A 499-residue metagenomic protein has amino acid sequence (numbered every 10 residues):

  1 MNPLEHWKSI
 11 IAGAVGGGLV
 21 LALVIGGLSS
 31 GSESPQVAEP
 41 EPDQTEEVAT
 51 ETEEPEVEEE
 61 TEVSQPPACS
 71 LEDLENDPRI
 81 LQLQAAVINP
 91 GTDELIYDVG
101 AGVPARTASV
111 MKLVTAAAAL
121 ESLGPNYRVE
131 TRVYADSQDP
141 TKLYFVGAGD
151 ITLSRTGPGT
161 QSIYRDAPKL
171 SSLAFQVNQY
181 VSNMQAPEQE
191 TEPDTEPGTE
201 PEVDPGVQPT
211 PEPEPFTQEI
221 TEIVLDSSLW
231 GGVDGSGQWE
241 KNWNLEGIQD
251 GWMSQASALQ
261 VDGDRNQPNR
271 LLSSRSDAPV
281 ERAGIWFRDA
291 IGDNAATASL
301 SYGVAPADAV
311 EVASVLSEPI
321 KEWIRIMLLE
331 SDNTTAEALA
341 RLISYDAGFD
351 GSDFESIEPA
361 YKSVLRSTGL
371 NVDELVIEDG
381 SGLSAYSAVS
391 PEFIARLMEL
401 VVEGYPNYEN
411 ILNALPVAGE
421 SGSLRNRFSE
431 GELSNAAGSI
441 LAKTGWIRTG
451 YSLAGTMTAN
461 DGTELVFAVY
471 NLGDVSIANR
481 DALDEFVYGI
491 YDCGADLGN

Functional and structural regions predicted by a protein language model:
N2-Q36, G498: Hydrophobic single-pass membrane-targeting/anchoring helices
A22-V57, R128, T199: C-terminal region of N-terminal signal peptides and the immediate post-cleavage residues of exported proteins
P40-R106, P125, A174-E190, P209-P211 (+1 more regions): Beta-lactamase-like hydrolase cores
D93, R106-P125, L259, W286-F287 (+2 more regions): Active-site SXXK
Y97-D98, Y345-N499: Small-residue-rich helix-loop
E121-Q138, A296-Y302, Y408-L412: Short, well-structured active-site flanking segments
F145-G147, N269-L272, A336-R341, L453-G455 (+1 more regions): Short, well-ordered beta-strand elements
P187, P193, P197, P201 (+4 more regions): A small/polar active-site loop signature that marks catalytic segments
